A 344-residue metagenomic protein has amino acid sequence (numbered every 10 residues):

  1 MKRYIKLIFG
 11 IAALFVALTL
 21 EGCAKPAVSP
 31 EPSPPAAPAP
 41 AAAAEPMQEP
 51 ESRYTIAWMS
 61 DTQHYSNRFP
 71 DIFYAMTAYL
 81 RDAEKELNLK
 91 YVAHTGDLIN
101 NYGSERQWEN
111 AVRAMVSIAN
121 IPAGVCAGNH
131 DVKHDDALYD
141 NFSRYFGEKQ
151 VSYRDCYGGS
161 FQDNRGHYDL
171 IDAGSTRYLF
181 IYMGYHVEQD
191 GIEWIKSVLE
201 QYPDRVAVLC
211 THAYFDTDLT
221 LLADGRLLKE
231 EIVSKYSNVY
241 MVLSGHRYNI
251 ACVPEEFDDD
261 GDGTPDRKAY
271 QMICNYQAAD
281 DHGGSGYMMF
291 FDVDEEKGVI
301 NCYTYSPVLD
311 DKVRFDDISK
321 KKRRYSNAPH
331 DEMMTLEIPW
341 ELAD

Functional and structural regions predicted by a protein language model:
M1-F9: Bacterial N-terminal signal peptides that target proteins for export
L20-G22: C-terminal motif of bacterial Sec signal peptides marking the signal peptidase cleavage site
A24-P30: Bacterial lipoprotein signal-peptidase II cleavage site
P30-R106: N-terminal active-site segment of His-dependent metallophosphoesterases
E49, R81-Y91, R165, R177-G261: His/acidic metal-ligating clusters that form di-metal
T55-S60, L89-T95, N100, P122-A127 (+9 more regions): Structural recognition of the beta-strand scaffold that forms the well-ordered cores of secreted hydrolase catalytic
S104-E193, K235, P254-C274, G286-D292: Extended active-site neighborhood of metal-dependent phosphoesterases/phosphodiesterases
A251-D344: Binuclear metal-dependent phosphoesterase catalytic core
